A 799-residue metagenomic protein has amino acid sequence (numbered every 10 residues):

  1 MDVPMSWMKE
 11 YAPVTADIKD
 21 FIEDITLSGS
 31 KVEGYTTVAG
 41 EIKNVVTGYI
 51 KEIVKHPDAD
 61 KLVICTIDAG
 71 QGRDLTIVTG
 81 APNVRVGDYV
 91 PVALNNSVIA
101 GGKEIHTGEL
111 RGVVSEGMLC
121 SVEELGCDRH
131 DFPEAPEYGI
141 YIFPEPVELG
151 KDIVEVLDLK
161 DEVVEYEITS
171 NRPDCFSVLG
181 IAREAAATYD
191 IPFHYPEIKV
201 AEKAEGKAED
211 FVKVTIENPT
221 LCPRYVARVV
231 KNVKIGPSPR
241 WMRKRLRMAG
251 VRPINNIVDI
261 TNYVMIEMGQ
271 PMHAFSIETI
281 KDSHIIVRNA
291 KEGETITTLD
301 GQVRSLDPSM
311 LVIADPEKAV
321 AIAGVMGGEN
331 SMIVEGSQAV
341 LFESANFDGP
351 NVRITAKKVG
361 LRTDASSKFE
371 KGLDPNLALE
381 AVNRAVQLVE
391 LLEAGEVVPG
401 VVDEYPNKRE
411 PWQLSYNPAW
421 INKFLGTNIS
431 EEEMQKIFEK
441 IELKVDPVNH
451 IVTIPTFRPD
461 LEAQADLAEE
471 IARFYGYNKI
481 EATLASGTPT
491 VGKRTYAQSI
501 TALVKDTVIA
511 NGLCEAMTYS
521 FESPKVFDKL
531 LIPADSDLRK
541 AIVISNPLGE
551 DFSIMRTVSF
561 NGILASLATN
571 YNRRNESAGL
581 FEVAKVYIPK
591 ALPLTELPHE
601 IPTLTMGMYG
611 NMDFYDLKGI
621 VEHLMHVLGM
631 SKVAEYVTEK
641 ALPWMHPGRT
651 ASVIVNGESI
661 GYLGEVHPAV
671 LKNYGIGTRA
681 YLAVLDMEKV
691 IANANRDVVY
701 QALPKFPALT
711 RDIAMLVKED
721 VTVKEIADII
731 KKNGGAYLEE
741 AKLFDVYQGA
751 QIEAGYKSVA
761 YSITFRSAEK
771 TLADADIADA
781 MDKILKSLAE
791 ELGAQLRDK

Functional and structural regions predicted by a protein language model:
M1-G206, L341, G360, D364 (+3 more regions): Phosphate-backbone binding interfaces of nucleic-acid-interacting proteins
D2, K440-E442, K590-L594, H599-E600 (+2 more regions): A carboxyl-terminal module marker
P4-M5, V63, F193-E294, Y571: Glycine/proline-enriched, intrinsically flexible loops and inter-domain linkers
A39-K43, V200-A204, P489-T490, R494 (+3 more regions): Beta-rich nucleic-acid/ligand-interaction surfaces
T47-I77, N255, T261-N330: Conserved mixed alpha/beta core segments that line enzyme active sites in large multi-domain catalysts
V114-D131, A135-I142, V154, E162 (+4 more regions): Mobile "lid/hinge" segments at catalytic clefts and subdomain interfaces of large enzymes
Y189-I216, E393-I421, N428: Terminal amphipathic helices with adjacent charged low-complexity linkers/tails
L414-E576, R711, T764-R766, D776-K799: Extended, well-folded interaction surfaces typified by the phenylalanyl-tRNA synthetase beta subunit core
